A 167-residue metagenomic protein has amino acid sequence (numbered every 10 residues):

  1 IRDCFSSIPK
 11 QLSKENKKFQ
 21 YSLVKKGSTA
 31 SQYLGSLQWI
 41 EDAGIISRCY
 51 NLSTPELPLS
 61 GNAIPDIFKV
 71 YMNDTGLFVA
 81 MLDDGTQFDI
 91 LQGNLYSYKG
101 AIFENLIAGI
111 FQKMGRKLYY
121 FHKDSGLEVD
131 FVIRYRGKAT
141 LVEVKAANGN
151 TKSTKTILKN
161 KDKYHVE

Functional and structural regions predicted by a protein language model:
I1-R136: Accessory nucleic acid-recognition modules appended to NTPase machines
T75, V144-A146: Active-site donor-binding loop signature of nucleotide-sugar glycosyltransferases
F121, V142-V144: Thr-Gly-centered strand-to-loop micro-motif
K138-T140: Structural motif
A146-E167: Catalytic cores of nucleic-acid endonucleases
